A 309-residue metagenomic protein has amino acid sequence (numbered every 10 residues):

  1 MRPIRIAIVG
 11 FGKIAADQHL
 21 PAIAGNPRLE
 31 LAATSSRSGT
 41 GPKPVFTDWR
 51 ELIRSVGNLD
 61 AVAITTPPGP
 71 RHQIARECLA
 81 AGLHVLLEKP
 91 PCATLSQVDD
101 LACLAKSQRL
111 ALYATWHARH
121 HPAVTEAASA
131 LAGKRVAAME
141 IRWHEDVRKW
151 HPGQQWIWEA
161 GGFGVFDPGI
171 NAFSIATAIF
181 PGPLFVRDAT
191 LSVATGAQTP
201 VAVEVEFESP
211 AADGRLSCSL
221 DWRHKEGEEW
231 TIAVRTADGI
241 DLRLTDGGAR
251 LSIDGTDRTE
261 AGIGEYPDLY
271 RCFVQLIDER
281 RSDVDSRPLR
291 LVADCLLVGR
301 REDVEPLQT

Functional and structural regions predicted by a protein language model:
M1-K43: N-terminal Rossmann-like dinucleotide-binding module
N26, S55-V56, H121: Acidic-histidine catalytic/liganding microenvironments
A33, A61, A138: Short, Asp-centered acidic motifs that coordinate Mg2+ and/or phosphate in catalytic or ligand-binding sites
K43-A102: Beta-loop-alpha module in the N-terminal Rossmann-like domain of NAD(P)-dependent dehydrogenases, especially those
E51, A61-I64, C272-T309: C-terminal helix-rich "cap/oligomerization" subdomain common to oxidoreductases
C92-W150: A contiguous active-site-proximal alpha/beta segment in oxidoreductase catalytic domains
P152-E229, R287-L291: Rossmann-like dinucleotide-binding domain that binds NAD(P)(H)
T195-P200, A211-I277, R281-R287: NAD(P)-dinucleotide binding in Rossmann-like oxidoreductases
